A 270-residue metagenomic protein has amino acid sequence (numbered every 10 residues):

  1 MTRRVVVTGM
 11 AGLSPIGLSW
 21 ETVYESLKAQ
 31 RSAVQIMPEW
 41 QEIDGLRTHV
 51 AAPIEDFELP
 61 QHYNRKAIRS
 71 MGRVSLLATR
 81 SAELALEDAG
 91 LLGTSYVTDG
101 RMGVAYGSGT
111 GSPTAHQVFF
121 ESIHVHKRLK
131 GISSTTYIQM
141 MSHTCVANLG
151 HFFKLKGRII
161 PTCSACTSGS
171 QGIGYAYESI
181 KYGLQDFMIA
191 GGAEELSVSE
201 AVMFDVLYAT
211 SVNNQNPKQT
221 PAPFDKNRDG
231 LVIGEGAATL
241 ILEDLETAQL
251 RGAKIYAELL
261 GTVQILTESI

Functional and structural regions predicted by a protein language model:
M1-A33: N-terminal phosphate-binding or glycine-rich loops at protein starts, especially the Walker A/P-loop of NTPases
R4-T8, R31-I36, Q215-I270: Condensing-enzyme catalytic core mediating Claisen C-C bond formation in acyl metabolism
V7, K28-S164, A193-A201: Conserved beta-ketoacyl condensing-enzyme motif
G12-I16, E21, N64-E83, I132-M141 (+3 more regions): Active-site pocket-shaping loop/turn-to-helix segments
L18, A115-F119, I173, V198-F204 (+1 more regions): Short acidic, glycine/serine/threonine-rich loops at helix termini
E21-E25, T114-L129, I180-Y182, M203-N214: A glycine- and small-aliphatic-rich helix-loop capping segment at beta-alpha/alpha-beta transitions that lines
A78-L91, S142-C145, G150-F153, R158-A193 (+1 more regions): Active-site-proximal alpha-helical scaffold in enzymes
G191-R228: Phosphate/pyrophosphate-binding betaalpha-module
